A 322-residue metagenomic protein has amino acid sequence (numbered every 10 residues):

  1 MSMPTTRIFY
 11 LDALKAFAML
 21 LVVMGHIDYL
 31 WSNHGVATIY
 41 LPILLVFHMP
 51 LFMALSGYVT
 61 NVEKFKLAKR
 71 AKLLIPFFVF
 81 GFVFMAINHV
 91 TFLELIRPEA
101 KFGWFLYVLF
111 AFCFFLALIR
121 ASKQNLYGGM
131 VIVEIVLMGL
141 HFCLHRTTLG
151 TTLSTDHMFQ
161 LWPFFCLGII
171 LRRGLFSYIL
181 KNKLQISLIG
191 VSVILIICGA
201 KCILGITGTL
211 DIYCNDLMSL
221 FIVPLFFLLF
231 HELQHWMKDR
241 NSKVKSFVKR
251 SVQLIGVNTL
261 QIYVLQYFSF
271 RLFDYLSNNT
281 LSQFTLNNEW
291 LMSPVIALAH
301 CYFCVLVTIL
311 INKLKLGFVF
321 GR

Functional and structural regions predicted by a protein language model:
M1-R322: Alpha-helical transmembrane segments and their immediate juxtamembrane cytosolic regions
